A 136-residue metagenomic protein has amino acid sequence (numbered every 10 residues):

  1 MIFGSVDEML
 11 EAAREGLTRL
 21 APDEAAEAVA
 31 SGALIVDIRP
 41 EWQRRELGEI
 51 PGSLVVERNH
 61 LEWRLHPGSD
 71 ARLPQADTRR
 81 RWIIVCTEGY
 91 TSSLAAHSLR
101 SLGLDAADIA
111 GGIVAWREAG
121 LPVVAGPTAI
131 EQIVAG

Functional and structural regions predicted by a protein language model:
M1-S31, E41-R81, Y90-G136: Rhodanese-like catalytic fold shared by cysteine-dependent sulfurtransferases and DSP/PTP-type phosphatases
I35-D37: Structural scaffold elements adjacent to functional motifs in cytosolic proteins
I84-V85: Short, surface-exposed ligand- or partner-binding patches at beta-edge/loop junctions that are enriched in aromatics
